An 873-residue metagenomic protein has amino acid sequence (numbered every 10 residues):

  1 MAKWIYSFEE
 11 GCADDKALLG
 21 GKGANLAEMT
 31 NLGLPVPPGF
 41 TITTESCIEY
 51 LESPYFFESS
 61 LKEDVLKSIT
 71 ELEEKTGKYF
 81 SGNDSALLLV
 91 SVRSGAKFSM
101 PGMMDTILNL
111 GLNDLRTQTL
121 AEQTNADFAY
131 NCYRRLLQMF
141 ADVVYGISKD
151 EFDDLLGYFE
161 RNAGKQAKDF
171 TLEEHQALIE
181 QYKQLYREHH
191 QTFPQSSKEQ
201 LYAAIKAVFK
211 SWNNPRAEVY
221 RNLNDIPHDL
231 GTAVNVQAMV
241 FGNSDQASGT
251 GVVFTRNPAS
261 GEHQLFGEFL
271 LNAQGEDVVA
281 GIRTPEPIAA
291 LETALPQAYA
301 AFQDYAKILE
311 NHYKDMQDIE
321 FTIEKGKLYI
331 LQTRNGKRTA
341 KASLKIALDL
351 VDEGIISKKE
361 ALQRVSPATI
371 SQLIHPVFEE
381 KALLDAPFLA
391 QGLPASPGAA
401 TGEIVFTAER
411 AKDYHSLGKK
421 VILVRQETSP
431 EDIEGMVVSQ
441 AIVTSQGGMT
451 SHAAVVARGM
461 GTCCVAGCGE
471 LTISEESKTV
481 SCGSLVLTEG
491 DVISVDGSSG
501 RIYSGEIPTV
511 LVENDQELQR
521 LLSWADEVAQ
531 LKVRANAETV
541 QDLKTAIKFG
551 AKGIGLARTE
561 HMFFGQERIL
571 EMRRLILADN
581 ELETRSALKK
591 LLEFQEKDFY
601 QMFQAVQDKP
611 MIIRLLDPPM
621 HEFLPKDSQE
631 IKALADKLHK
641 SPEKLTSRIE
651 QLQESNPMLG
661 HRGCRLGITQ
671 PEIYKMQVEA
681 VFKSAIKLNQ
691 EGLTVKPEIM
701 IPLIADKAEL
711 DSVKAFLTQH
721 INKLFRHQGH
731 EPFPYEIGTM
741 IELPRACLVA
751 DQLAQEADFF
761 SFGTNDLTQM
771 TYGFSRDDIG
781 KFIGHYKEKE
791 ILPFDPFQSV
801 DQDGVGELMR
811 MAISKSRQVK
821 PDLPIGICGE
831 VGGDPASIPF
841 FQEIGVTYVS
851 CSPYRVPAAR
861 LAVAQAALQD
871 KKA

Functional and structural regions predicted by a protein language model:
M1-A386, K412-D413, K419-I422, S429-E434 (+11 more regions): Nucleotide/phosphate-binding sheet-loop regions of phosphoryl- and nucleotidyl-transfer enzymes
F40, S445-G447, A466-G469, A557 (+2 more regions): Short beta->alpha connector loops at strand-helix junctions that form conserved, small/polar/Pro-enriched
R93, N514, W524-A873: Conserved alpha/beta-domain cores
I205, W212, I374-V405, R520-D526 (+2 more regions): Flexible inter-domain linker/hinge segments
N235, V405, I422-V424, V443 (+3 more regions): Structural motif
Q391-E431, C482-R520: Extended, non-globular alpha-helical segments
Q440-Q446, C464, G826: A short, small-residue-rich loop immediately preceding and capping a beta-strand
M460-T462: Residues forming the flavin
